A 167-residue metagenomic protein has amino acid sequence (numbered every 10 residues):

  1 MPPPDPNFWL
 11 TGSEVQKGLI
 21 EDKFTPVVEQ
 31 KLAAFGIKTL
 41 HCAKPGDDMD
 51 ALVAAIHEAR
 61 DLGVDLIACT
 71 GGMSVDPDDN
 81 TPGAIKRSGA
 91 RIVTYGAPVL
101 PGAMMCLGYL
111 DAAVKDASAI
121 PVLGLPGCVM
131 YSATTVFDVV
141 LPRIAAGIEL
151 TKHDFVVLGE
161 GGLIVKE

Functional and structural regions predicted by a protein language model:
M1-D47: Glycine-rich phosphate/diphosphate-binding loop of Rossmann-like nucleotide-binding domains
S13, I37-E167: Short glycine/threonine-rich loop/turn motifs
